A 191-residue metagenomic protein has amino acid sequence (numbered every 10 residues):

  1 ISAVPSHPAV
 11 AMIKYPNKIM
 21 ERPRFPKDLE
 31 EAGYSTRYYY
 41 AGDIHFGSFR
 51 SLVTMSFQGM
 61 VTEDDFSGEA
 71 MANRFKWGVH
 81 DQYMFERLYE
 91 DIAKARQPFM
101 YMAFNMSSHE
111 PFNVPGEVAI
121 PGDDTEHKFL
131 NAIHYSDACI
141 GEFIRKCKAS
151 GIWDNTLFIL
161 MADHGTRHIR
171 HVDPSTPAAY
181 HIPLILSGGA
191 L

Functional and structural regions predicted by a protein language model:
I1-L191: Solvent-exposed soluble domains appended to multi-pass membrane proteins
